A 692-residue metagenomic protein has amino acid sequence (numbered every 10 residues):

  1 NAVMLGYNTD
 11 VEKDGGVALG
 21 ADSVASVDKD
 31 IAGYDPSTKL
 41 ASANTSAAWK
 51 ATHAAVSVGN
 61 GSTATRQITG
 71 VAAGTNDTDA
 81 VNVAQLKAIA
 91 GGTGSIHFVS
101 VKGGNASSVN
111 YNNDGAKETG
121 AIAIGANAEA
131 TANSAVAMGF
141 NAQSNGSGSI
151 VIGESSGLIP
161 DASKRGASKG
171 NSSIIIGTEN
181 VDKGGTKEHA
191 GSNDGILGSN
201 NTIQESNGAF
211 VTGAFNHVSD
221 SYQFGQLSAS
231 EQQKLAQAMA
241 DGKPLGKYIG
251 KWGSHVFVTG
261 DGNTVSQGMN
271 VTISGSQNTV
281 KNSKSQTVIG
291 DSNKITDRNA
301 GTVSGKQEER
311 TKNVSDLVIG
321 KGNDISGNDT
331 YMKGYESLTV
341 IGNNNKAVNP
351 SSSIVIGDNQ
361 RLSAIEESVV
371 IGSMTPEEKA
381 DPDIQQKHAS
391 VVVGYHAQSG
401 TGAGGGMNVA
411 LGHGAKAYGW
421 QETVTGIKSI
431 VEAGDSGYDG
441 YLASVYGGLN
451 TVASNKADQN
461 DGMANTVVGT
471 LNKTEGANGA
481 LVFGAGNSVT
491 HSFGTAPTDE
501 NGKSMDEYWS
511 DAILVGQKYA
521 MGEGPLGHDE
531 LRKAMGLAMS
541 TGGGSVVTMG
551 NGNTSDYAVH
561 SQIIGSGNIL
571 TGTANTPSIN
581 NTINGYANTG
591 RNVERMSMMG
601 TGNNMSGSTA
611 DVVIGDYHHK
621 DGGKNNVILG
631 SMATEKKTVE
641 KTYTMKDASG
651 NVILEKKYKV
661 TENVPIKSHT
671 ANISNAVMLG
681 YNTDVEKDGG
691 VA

Functional and structural regions predicted by a protein language model:
N1-A43, A48-H53, G92-A692: Periodic small-residue-enriched repeat registers in elongated scaffold domains
T52, S62-I89: Extracellular repetitive beta-rich solenoid segments
S57-V58: A sequence-level detector for low-complexity, Ser/Thr- and acidic-rich stretches
